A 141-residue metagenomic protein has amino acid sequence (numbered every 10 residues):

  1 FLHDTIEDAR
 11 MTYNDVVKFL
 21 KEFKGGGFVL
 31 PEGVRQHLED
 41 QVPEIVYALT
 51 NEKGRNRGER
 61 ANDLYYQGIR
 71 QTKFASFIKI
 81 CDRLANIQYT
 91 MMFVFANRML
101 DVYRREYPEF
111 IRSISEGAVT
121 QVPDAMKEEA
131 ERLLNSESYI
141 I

Functional and structural regions predicted by a protein language model:
F1-I141: Active-site helical microenvironments for divalent-metal-assisted chemistry
